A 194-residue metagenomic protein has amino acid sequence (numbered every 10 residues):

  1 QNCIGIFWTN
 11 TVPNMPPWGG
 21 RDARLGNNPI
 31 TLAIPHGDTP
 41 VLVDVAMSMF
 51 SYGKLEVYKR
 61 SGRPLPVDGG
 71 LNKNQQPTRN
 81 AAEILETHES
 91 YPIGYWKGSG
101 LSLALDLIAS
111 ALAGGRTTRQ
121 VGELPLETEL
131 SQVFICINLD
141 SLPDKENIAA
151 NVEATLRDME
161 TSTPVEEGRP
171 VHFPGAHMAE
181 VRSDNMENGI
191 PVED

Functional and structural regions predicted by a protein language model:
Q1, G5-D22: Conserved thiamine diphosphate
C3-I4, G37, S48, Q76 (+4 more regions): Generic secondary-structure signature for well-ordered alpha-helical cores
I6-T9, A33-P35, V43-A46, C136 (+1 more regions): Short beta-strand segments
M15-A82: Phosphate/diphosphate-binding glycine-rich loops and adjacent basic-rich segments that engage nucleotide
N28, E89, G100, I108 (+1 more regions): General structural feature for long, well-ordered alpha-helical segments within catalytic domains of soluble enzymes
R60-Q120: Secondary-shell segments that build the walls of catalytic and ion/ligand-binding clefts
T117-D194: Catalytic-core signal marking the mid-to-C-terminal active-site face
